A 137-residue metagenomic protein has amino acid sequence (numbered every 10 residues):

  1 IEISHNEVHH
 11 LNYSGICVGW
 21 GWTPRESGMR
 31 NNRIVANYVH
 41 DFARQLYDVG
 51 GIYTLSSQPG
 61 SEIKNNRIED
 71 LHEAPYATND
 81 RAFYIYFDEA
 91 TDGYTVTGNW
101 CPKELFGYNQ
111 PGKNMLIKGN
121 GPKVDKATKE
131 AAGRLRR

Functional and structural regions predicted by a protein language model:
I1-Y13, G28-A43, P59-A74, D92-K103 (+1 more regions): Right-handed parallel beta-helix
E7, V18-W20, G50, S56 (+4 more regions): Active-site proximal loops enriched in glycine and acidic residues that flank catalytic Cys/His/Asp and coordinate
N12-P24, L46-L55, T78-D88: Extracellular beta-strand/beta-solenoid scaffold signature
R25, S56-S57, A74-Y76, G107-N109: Short, surface-exposed linear patches
N79-R81, F87, G93-L135: Predominantly extracellular beta-rich ligand-binding scaffolds that present long acidic/polar faces for carbohydrate
